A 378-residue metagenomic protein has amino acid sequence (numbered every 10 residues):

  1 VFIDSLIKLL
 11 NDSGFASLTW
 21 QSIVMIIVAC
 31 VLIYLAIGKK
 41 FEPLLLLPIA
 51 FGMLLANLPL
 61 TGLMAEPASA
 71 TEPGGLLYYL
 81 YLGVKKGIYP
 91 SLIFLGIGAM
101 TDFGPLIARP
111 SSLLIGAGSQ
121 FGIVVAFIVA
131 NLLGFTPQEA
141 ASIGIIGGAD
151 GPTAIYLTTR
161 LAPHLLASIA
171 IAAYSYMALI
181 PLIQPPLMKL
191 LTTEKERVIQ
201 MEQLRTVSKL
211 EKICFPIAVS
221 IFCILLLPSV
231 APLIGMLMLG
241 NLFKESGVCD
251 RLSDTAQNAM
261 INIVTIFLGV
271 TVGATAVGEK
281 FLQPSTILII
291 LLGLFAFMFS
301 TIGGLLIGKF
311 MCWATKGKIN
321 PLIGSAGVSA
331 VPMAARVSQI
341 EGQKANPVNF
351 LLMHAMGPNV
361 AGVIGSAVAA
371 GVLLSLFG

Functional and structural regions predicted by a protein language model:
V1-E72: N-terminal alpha-helical transmembrane segments of multi-pass membrane transport and channel/translocase proteins
L32, Y81-I107, G240-F243, I261-Q283: Hydrophobic transmembrane alpha-helices of secondary-active transporters and Na+-translocating membrane complexes
G38-L46, M64-A65, Y79-L80, M100-I115 (+4 more regions): Interfacial helix-loop-helix linkers and transmembrane-helix boundary segments in multi-pass membrane proteins
L82-G87, F94-M100, I115-V125, V129 (+3 more regions): Alpha-helical membrane segments and immediately flanking helix-loop junctions that form or couple to the substrate/ion
L106-F127, V277-G304, A355-N359: Entry/N-cap segments of selected transmembrane alpha helices and their immediately preceding amphipathic helices
L165-L182, L292-S300, I323-A326: Alpha-helical transmembrane segments
S175-V248: Membrane-embedded hairpin module used as a gating/binding unit in multi-pass transport and secretion proteins
S220-I307: Transmembrane helical segments that form the transport core of multi-pass membrane transport proteins
